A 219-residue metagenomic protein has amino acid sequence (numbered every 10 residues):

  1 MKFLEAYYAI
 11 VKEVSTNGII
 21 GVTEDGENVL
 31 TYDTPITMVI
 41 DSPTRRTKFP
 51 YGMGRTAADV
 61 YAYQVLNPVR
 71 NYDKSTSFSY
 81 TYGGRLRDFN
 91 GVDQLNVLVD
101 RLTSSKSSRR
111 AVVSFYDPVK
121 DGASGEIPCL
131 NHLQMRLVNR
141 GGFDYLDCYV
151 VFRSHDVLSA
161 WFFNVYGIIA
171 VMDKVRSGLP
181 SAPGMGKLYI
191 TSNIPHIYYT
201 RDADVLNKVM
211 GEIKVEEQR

Functional and structural regions predicted by a protein language model:
M1-R219: Terminal, non-catalytic protein-protein interaction segments that mediate quaternary/complex assembly
